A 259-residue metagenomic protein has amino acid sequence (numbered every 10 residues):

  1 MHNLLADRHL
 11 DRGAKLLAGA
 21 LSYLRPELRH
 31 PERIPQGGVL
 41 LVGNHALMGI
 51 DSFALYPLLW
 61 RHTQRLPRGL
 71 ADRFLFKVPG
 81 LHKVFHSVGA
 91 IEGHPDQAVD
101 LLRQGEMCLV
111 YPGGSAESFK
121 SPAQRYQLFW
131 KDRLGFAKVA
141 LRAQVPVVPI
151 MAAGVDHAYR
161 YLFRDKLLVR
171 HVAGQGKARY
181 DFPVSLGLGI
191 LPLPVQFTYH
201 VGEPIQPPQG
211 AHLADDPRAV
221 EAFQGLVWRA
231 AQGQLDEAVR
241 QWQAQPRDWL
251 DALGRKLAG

Functional and structural regions predicted by a protein language model:
M1-H9, D100-G259: Non-catalytic C-terminal accessory region of glycerolipid acyltransferases and related lyso-lipid remodeling enzymes
M1-L58, T63-D96, R164-D165, D236-G259: Membrane-anchoring hydrophobic helices of lipid-metabolizing enzymes
